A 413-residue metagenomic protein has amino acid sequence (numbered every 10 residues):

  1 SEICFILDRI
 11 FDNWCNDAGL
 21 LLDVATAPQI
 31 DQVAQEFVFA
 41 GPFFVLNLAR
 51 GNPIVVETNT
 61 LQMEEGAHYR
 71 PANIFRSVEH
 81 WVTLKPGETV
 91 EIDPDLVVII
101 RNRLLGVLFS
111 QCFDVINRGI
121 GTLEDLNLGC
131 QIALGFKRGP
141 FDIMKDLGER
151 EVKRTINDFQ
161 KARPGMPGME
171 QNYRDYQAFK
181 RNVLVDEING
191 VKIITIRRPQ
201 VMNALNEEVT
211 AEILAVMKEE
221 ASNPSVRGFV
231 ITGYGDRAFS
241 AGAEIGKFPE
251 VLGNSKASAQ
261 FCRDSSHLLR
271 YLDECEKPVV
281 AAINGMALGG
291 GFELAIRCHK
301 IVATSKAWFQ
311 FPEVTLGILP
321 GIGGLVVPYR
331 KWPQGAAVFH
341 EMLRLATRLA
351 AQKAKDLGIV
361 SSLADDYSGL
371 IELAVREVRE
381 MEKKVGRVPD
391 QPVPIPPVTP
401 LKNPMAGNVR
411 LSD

Functional and structural regions predicted by a protein language model:
S1-N189, I196-Q200, E208, V251-S255 (+4 more regions): N-terminal glycine-rich phosphate-binding loop for ADP-containing cofactors
R174-Y234, F239, G253-K256, H267-Y271: Conserved CoA-thioester-binding segment of acyl-CoA-metabolizing enzymes
D186, T232, A282, Q310-P312 (+1 more regions): Solvent-exposed beta-strand sheet faces enriched in polar/charged residues
I194, I231, E244, L294-A295 (+1 more regions): Hydrophobic/aromatic residues within transmembrane alpha-helices of multi-pass small-molecule transporters
G228, A238, K300, S361-S362: Residues at the N-termini of beta-strands
G233-L268, A287, T315-G317: Glycine- (often His-adjacent) and acidic-residue-rich active-site loop that binds/positions the CoA thioester
Y271-L316: Glycine-rich beta-to-alpha active-site loop
